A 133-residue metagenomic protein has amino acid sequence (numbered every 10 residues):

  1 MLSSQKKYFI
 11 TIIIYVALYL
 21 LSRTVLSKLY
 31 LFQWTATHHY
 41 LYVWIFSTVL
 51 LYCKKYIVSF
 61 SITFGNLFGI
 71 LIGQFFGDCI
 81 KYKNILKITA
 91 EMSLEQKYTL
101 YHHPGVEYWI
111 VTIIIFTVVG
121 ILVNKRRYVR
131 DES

Functional and structural regions predicted by a protein language model:
M1-K6, V49-S61, R127-D131: Membrane-interface helix-boundary motifs at transmembrane edges
M1-V43: N-terminal signal-anchor transmembrane alpha-helix
I12-L21, F46-T48, W109-V123: Hydrophobic core of alpha-helical transmembrane segments in multi-pass integral membrane proteins
L26-H39, G73-E107: Interfacial non-cytosolic loop connecting adjacent transmembrane helices
F32-F60: Cytoplasmic juxtamembrane interface segments
V58-I72: Central hydrophobic cores of alpha-helical transmembrane segments in multi-pass integral membrane proteins
T89-S133: Alpha-helical membrane-associated segments of multi-pass integral membrane proteins
